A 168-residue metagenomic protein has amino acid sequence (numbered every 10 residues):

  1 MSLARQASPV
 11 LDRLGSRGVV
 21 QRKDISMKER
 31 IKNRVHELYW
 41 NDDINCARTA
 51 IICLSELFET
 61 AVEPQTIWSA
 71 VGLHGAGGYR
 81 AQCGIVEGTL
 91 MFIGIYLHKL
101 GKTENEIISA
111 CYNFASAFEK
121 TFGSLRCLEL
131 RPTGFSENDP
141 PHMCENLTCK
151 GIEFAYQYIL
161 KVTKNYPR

Functional and structural regions predicted by a protein language model:
M1-S26: N-terminal amphipathic/basic-hydrophobic helices that include classical n-h-c signal peptides and signal-anchor
R22-N41: Polybasic, low-complexity association/targeting segments
D24-S26, A50-A70, T121-E129: Acidic-glycine-rich active-site phosphate/pyrophosphate-binding loop
A47-L54, G88-Y96, G151, A155: Buried hydrophobic packing segments
P64-G72, N105-Y112, R168: Beta-strand segments within the central parallel beta-sheet cores of soluble alpha/beta enzyme folds
G72-F92: Glycine/serine-rich anion-binding loops at beta->alpha junctions that coordinate negatively charged ligand groups
I93-L125: Mid-chain, well-packed structural core segment of small domains
Y112-R168: C-terminal binding/interaction regions
